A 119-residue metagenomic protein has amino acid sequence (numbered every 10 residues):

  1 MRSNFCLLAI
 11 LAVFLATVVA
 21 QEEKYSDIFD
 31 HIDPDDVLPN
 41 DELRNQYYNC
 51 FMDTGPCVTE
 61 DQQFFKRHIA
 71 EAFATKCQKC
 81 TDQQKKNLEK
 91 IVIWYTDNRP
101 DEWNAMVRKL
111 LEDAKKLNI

Functional and structural regions predicted by a protein language model:
S3-A20: Cleavable N-terminal signal peptides of Sec/SRP-targeted secreted and luminal proteins
Q21-I119: Folded extracytoplasmic luminal domains of secretory or organellar precursors
